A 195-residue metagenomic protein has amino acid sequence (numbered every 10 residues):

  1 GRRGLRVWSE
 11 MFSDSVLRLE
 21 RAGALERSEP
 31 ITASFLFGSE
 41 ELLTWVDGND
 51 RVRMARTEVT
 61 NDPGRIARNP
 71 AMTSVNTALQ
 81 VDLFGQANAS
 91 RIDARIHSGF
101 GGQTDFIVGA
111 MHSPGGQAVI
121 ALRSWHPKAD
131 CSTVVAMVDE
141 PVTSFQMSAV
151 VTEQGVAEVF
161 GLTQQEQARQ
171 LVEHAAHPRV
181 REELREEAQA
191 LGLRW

Functional and structural regions predicted by a protein language model:
G1-W195: Conserved phosphate- and dinucleotide-binding cores of soluble alpha/beta proteins, encompassing both enzyme active
